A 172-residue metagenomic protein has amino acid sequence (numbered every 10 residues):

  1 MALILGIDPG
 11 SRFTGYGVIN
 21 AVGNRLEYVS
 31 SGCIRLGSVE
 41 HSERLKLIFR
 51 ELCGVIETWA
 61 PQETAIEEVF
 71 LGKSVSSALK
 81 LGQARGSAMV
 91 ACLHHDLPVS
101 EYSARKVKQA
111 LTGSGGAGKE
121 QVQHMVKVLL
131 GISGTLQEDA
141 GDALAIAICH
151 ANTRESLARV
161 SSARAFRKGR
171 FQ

Functional and structural regions predicted by a protein language model:
M1-Q172: Phosphate- and other anionic-substrate recognition elements at nucleic-acid/protein interfaces
